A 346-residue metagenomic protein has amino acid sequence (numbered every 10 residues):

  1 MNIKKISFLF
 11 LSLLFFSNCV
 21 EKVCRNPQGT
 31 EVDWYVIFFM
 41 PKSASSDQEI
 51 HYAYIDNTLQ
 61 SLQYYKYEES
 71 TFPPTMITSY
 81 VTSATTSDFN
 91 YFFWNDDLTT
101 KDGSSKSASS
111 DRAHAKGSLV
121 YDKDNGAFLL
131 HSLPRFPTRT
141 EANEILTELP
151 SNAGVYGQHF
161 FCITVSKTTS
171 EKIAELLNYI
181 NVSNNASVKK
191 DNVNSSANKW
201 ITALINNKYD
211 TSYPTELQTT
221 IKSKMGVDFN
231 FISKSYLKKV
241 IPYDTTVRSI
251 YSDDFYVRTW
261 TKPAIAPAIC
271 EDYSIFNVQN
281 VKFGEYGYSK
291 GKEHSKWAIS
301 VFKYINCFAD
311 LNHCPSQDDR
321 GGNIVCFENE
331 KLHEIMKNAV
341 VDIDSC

Functional and structural regions predicted by a protein language model:
N2-C346: PLD/PLD-like phosphodiesterase catalytic module centered on the HKD motif
